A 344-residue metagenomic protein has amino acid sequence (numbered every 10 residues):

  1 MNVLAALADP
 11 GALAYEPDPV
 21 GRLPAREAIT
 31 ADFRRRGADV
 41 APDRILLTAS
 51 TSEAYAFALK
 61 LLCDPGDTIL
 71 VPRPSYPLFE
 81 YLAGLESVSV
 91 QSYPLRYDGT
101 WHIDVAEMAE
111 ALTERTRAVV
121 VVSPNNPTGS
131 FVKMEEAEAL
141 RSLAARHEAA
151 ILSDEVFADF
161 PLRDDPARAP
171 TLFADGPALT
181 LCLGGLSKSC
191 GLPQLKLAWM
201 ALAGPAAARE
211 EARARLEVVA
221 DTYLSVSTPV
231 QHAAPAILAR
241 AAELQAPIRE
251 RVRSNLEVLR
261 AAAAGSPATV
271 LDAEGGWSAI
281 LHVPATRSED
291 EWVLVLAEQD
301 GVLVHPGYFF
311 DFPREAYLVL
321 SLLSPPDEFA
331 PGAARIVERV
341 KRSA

Functional and structural regions predicted by a protein language model:
M1-S50, F57, I237-R240, L303 (+1 more regions): N-terminal small-domain helix-loop-helix segment of the aminotransferase-like
K60-V121, S142: PLP-dependent aminotransferase-like
D67, V88, R146-A150, P177-A178: A short helix->loop->beta-strand "cap" motif at the edges of active sites that frequently abuts
E86, R146-H147, S266, D300 (+1 more regions): Helix C-cap/helix->beta junction micro-motif
Y97-R168: Active-site phosphate-binding strand-loop segment of PLP-dependent enzymes
A109-E110, T286, V295-V304, F310-A344: PLP-dependent enzyme catalytic core of the Aspartate aminotransferase-like
L179-R253, V340: Conserved core segment of the aminotransferase class I/II
P235, R251-R260, V270-V283, R314: Conserved glycine-rich beta-strand-loop-beta hairpin in the small C-terminal domain of fold type I
